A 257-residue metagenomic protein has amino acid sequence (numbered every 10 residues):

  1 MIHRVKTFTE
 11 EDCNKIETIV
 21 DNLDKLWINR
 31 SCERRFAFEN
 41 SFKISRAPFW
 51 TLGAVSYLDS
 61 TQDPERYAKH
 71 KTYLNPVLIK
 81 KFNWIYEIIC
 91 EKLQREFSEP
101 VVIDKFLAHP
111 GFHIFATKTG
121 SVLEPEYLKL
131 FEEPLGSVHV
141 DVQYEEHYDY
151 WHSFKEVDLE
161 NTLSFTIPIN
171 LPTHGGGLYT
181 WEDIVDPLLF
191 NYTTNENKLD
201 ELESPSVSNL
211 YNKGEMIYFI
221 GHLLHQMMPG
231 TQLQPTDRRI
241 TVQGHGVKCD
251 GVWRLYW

Functional and structural regions predicted by a protein language model:
M1-W84: N-terminal auxiliary "cap/dimerization" subdomain that precedes the catalytic jelly-roll/cupin core of mononuclear
V55-E132, Y150-W151, V157: Signature of the catalytic double-stranded beta-helix
P110, N161-L163, I167, E215 (+1 more regions): Residue-level detector of short, conserved catalytic/binding motifs and their immediate flanks
F115, F165, F219-G221: Short His-Asn-centered micro-motif
A116, E182-I184, G246: Residue-level signal for short segments within beta-strands and strand-turn junctions of well-structured beta-sheet
V122-L210: Catalytic core of non-heme Fe(II) oxygenases with the double-stranded beta-helix
F190-W257: Catalytic core of Fe(II)/2-oxoglutarate
